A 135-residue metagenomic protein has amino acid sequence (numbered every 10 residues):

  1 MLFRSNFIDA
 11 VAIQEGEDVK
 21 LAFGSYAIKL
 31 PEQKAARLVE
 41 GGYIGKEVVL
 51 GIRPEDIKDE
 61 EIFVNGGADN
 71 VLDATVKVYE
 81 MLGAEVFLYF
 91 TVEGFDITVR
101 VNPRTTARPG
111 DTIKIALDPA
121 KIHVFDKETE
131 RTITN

Functional and structural regions predicted by a protein language model:
M1-A27: Internal alpha/beta loop-helix hairpins
S5-F7, G16, V71, E85 (+1 more regions): Short beta-strand-initiation
E15-D18, Y79-V86, K127: Short, conserved beta-turn/loop elements at beta-strand boundaries and strand-helix junctions
D18-T75, D96, T106-N135: Glycine/charge-rich catalytic "coupling/switch" loops of P-loop NTPases
V99-R100: Canonical phosphoinositide-binding patch of PH/PH-like domains
